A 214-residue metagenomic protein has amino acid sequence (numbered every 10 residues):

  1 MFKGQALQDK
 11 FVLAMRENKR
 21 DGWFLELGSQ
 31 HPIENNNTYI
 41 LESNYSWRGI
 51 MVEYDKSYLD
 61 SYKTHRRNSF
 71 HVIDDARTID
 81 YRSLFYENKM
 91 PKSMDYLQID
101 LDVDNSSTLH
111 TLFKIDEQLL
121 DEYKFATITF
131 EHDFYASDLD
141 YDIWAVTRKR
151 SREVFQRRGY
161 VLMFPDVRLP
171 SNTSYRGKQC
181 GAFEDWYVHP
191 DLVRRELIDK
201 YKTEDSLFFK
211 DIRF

Functional and structural regions predicted by a protein language model:
M1, L13, Q30, D60 (+4 more regions): Generic structural signal for short, flexible, solvent-exposed coil/loop and linker residues
F2-S83: SAM cofactor-binding core of SAM-dependent methyltransferases, primarily the Rossmann-like beta-alpha-beta module
E17, R67, Y86, F113-E117 (+1 more regions): A generic structural signal for secondary-structure junctions that act as hinges or helix/strand caps at the edges
Y39-I40, W47-R48, K92-I99, V103-F214: Conserved acidic-Pro-Pro-aromatic motif
S83-M90: Conserved amphipathic alpha-helix within the SDR
